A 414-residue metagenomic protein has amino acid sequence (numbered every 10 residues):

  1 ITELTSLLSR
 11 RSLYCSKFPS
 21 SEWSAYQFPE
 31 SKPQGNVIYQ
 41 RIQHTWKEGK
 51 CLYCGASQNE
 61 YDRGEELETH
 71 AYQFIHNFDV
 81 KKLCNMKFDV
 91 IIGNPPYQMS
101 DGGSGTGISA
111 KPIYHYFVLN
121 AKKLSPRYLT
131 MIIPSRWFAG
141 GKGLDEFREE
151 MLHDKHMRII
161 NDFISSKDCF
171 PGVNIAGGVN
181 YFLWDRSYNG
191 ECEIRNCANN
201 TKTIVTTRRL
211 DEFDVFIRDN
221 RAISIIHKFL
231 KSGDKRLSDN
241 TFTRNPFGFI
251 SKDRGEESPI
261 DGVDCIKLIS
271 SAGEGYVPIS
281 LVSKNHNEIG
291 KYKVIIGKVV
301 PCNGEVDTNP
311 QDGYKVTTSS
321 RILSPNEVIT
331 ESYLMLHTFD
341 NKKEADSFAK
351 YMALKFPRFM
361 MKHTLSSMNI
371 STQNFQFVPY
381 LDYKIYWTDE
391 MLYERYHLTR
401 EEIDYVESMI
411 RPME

Functional and structural regions predicted by a protein language model:
I1-I159, S165-C169, G178, F182-E191: SAM-dependent methyltransferase catalytic region
I1-Y26, S31-K32, E60, N374-E414: Class I S-adenosyl-L-methionine
L52-Q58, D62, Y188-N200, R395 (+1 more regions): Extended, charge-rich low-complexity interaction segments
K82, M86, S166-R400: C-terminal substrate-recognition regions of SAM-dependent nucleic acid methyltransferases
G103, Q311, R411-M413: Hydrophobic alpha-helical segments
P134, A353, S408-R411: Short amphipathic alpha-helical surface patches that mediate protein-protein
